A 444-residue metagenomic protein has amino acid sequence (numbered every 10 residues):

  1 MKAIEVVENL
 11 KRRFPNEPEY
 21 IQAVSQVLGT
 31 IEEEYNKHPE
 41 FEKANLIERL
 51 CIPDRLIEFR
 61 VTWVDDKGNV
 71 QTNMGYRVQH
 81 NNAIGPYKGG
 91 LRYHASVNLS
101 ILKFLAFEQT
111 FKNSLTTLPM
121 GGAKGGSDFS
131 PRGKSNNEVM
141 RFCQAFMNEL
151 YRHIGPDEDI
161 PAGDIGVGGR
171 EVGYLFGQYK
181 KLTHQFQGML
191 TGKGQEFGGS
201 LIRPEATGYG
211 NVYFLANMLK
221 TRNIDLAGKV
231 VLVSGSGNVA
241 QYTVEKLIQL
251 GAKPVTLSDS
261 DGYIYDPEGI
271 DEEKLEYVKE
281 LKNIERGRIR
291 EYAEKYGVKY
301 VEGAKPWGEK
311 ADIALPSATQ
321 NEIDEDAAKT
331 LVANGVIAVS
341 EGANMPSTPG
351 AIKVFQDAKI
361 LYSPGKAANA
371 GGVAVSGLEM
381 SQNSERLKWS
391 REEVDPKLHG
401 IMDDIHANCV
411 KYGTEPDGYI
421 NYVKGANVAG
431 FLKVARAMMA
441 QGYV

Functional and structural regions predicted by a protein language model:
K2-A23, M218, S317, V332-V444: Adenosine-phosphate binding glycine-rich loop
I21, K37-A44, T117, I154-G163 (+3 more regions): Flexible, glycine/charged-enriched surface loops at secondary-structure junctions
E40-N69: Structured beta-strand/loop patches that form or line metal/cofactor-binding pockets in enzymes
F59-K124, D128: Phosphate-interaction motifs
H94, N113-A227: Glycine/serine-rich phosphate-binding loop and adjoining beta1-alpha1 elements at the start of nucleotide-handling
T191-G194, G199-K310: Glycine-rich phosphate/diphosphate-binding loop of Rossmann-like nucleotide-binding domains
G262-Y362, A367: Rossmann-like adenosine-cofactor binding region
